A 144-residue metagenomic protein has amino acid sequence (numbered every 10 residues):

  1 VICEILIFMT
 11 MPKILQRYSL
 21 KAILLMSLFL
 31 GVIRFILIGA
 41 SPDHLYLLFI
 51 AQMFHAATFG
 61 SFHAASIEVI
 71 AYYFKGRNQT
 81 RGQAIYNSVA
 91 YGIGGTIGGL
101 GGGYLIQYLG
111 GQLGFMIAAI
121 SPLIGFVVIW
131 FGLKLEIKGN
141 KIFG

Functional and structural regions predicted by a protein language model:
L6-L20, I106: Helix-to-loop junctions at the C-terminal end of transmembrane segments in multipass secondary transporters
A22-L37: Structural signature of the two symmetry-related core transmembrane helices
G39-A51: Helix-loop junctions at membrane interfaces in 12-TM secondary transporters
G60-K75: Intracellular juxtamembrane helix-capping segments at the cytosolic ends of symmetry-related transmembrane helices
F74-N87: Loop-to-transmembrane helix entry/capping segments in MFS-fold secondary transporters and related SLC/MFSD carriers
G94-I106: Small-residue (Gly/Pro/Ala) motifs that create kinks and tight helix-helix packing interfaces
G103-I124: A membrane-interface helix-boundary motif in multi-pass transporters
I117-G144: Multi-pass alpha-helical transporter architecture, strongest for 12-TM Major Facilitator/SLC carriers used
